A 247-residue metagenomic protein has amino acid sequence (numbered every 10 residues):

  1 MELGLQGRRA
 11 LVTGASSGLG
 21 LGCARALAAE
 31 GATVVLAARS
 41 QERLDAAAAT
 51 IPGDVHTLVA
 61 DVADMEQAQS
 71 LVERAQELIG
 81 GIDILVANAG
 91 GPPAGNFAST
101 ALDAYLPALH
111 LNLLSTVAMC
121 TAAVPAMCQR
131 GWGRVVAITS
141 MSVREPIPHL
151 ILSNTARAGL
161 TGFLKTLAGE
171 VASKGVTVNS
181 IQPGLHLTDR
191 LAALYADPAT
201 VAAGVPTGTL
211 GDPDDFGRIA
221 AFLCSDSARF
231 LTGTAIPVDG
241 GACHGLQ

Functional and structural regions predicted by a protein language model:
M1, E145, A221, T232-Q247: Short C-terminal tail/terminal secondary-structure segment of NAD(P)H-dependent dehydrogenase/reductase domains
S16-G18: Conserved glycine-rich cofactor-binding loop
V59-S70, L102, D214-D215: The beta1-alpha1 cofactor-binding region of Rossmann-like NAD(H)/NADP(H)-dependent oxidoreductases
V86, A172, T177, L231-G233: Short, small/polar-rich loop/turn modules that mediate ligand/substrate recognition or access, typified
N96-A98, A104-L109, L191, V201: Substrate-binding pocket helix/loop in short-chain dehydrogenase/reductase
C120, A156-R157, L164: Active-site helix of classical SDR
P125, G169-E170, R229: Alpha-helical segment proximal to the catalytic Tyr-Lys
